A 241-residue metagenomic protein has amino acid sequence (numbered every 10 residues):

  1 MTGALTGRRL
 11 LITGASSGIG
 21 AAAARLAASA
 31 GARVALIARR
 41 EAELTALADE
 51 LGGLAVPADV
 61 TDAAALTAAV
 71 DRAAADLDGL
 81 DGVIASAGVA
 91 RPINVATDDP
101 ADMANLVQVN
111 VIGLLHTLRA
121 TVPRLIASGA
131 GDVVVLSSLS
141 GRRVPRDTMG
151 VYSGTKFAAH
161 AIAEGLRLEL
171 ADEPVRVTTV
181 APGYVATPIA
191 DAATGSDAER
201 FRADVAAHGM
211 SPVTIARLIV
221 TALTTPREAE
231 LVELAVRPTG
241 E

Functional and structural regions predicted by a protein language model:
S16-S17: Conserved glycine-rich cofactor-binding loop
A32-L47: Conserved glycine-rich Rossmann-like NAD(P)H-binding loop of the short-chain dehydrogenase/reductase
A58-A68, P100: The beta1-alpha1 cofactor-binding region of Rossmann-like NAD(H)/NADP(H)-dependent oxidoreductases
N94-V107: Substrate-binding pocket helix/loop in short-chain dehydrogenase/reductase
L118, T155: Active-site helix of classical SDR
S138: Residue(s) in the substrate-gating loop at a strand-loop-helix junction that position the organic substrate next
V175, T179-V180, R200-E241: C-terminal helical subdomain
